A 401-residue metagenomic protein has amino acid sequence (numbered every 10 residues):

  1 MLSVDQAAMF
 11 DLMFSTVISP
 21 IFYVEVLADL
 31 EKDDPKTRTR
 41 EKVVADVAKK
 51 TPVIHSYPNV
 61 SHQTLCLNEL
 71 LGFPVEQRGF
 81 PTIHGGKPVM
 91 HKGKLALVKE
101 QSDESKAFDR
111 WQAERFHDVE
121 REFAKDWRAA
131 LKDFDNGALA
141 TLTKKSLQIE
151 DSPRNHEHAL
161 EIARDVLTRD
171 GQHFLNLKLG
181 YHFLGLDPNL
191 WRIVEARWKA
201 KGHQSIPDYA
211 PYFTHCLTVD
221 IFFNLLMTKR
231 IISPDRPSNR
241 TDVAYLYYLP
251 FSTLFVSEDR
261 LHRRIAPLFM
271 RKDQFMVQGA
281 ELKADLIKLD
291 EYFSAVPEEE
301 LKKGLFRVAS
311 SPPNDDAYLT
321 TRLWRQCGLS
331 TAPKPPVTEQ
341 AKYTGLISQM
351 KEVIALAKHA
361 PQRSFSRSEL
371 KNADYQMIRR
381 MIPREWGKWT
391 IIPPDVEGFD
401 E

Functional and structural regions predicted by a protein language model:
M1-F251, L261-E401: Active-site-proximal, substrate-binding regions of enzyme catalytic domains and RNA-binding/basic surfaces
E258: Conserved residues at the C-terminal ends of beta-strands
